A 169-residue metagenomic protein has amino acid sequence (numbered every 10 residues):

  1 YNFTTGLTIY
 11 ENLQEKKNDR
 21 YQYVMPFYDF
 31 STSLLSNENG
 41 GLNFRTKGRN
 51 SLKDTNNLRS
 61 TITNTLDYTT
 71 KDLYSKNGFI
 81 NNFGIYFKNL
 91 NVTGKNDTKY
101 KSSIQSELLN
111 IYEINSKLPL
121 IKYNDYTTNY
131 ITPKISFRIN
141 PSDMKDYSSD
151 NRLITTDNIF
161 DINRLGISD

Functional and structural regions predicted by a protein language model:
Y1-D169: Outer-membrane beta-barrel proteins and related beta-barrel translocases across Gram-negative bacteria
